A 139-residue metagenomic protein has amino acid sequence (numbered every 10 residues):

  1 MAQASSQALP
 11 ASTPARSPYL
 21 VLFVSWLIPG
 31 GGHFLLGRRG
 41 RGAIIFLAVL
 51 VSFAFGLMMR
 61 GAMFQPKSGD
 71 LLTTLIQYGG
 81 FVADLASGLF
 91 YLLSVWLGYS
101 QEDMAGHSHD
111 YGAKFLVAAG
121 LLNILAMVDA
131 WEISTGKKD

Functional and structural regions predicted by a protein language model:
A2-L22, I45-D139: Transmembrane helix recognition focused on a "late"/terminal membrane span
L9-P14, V24-I44: Membrane interfacial helix-start motif at the N-side
